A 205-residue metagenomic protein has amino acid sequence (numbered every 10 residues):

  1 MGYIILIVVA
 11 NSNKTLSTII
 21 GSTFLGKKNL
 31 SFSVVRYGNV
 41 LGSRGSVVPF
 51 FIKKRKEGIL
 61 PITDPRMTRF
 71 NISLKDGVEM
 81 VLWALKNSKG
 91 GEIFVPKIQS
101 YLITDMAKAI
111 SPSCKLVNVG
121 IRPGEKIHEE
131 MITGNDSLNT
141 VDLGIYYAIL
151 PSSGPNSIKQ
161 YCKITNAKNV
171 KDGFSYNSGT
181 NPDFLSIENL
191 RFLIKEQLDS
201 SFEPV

Functional and structural regions predicted by a protein language model:
M1-T15: Conserved Rossmann-fold NAD(P)-dependent oxidoreductase catalytic core, especially the SDR/UDP-sugar
K14, T18-V205: Strand-loop microenvironment adjacent to phosphate/nucleotide-handling motifs in alpha/beta enzyme folds
